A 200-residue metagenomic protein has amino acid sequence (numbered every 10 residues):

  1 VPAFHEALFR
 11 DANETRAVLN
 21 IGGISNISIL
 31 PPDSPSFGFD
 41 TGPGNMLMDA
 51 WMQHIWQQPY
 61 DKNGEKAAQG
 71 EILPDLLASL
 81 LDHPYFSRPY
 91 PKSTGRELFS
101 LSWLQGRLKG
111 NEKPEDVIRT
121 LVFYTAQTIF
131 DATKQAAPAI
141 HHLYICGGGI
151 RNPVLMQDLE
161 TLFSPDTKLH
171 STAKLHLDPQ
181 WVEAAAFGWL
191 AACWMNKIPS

Functional and structural regions predicted by a protein language model:
V1, P43-M48, L121, L155 (+2 more regions): Catalytic-loop motifs flanking and including active-site residues across diverse enzymes
V1-P59: Phosphate-binding/catalytic loop of phosphoryl-transfer enzymes
R10-E14, I55-Y60, K134-A136, A192-S200: Short helix-capping/linker segments at secondary-structure and domain boundaries
F37-A126, F130, W194-K197: Conserved ATP-utilizing enzyme core subdomain
F123, A173-S200: Glycine-rich phosphate-binding/hydrolytic loop that grips phosphoryl groups
D131-H141: Phosphate/pyrophosphate-binding loops at sites that engage ATP/ADP/AMP, CoA/4′-phosphopantetheine, polyphosphate
I140-L162: Glycine-rich phosphate-binding loops at beta-strand->alpha-helix junctions
T167-L169: Generic structural signal for residues in well-ordered beta-strands
